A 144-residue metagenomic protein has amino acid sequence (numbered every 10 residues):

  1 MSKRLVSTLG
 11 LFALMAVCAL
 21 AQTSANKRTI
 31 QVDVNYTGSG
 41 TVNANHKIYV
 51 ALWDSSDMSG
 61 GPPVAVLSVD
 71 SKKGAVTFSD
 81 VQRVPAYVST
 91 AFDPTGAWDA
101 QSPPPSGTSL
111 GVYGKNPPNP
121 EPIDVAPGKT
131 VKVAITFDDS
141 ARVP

Functional and structural regions predicted by a protein language model:
T8-C18: Bacterial N-terminal signal peptides
A19-T29: Beta-strand-rich domain onsets/edges
Q22-T23, T95-A134: Structured interaction patches on ligand/partner-binding surfaces of diverse proteins
R28-G38: A short, amphipathic beta-strand motif
N35, Y49-S55, S89-T95: Predominantly extracellular/luminal cell-surface or secreted proteins
S39-G60: Short, ordered, surface-exposed loop/turn motifs in non-cytosolic proteins
D57-G74: Short, acidic Ser/Thr/Gly-rich low-complexity loop/linker segments typical of extracellular and cell-surface proteins
V76-Y87, A91-D93: Short Pro-Gly-centered beta-turn/loop motif in secreted/extracellular proteins
